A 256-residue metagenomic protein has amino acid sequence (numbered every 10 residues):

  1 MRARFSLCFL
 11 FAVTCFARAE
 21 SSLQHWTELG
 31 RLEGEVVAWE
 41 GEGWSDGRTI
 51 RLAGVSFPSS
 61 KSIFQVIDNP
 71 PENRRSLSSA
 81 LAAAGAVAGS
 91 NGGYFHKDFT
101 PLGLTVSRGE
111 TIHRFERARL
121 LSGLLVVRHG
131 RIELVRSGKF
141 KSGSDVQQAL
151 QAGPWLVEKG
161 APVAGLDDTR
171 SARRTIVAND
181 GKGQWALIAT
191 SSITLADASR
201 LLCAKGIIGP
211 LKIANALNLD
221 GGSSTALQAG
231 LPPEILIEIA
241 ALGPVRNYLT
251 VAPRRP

Functional and structural regions predicted by a protein language model:
M1-R4: Positively charged n-region of N-terminal signal peptides that target proteins for export
S6-T14: Bacterial N-terminal signal peptides
A17-E116, I188: Zymogen propeptides
E20-D46, P162, G230-P256: Flexible, D/E/H-enriched segments
I50-L52, A83-G85, L120, Q151 (+2 more regions): Extracytoplasmic
A88-G92, V127, L134, N215-L219: General beta-strand structural signal in soluble alpha/beta enzymes
F95-D168: Active-site-adjacent helix-turn-beta-strand microarchitecture at beta-sheet edges that either contains or buttresses
F99-A118, D167-T175, N179, Q184-N218 (+1 more regions): Conserved, well-ordered active-site substructure
